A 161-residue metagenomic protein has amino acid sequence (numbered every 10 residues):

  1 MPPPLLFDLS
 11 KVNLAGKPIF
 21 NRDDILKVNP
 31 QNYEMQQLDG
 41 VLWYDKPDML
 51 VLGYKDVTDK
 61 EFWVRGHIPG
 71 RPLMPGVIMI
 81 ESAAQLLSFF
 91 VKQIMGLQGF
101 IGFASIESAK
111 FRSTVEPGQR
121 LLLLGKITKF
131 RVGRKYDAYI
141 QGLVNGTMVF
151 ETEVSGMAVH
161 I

Functional and structural regions predicted by a protein language model:
P2, S10-I19, L86-L124, V149 (+1 more regions): Hydrophobic beta-strand-centered segment that forms part of the acyl-chain substrate-binding groove
P2-L42, G156: Flexible, low-complexity linker/boundary loops enriched in proline and small hydrophobic residues that flank enzymatic
L26, G70-R71, F111-S113: Beta-strand-rich interaction surfaces with strong enrichment in secreted/lumenal proteins
P30-M74: Catalytic strand-loop segment that frames the active site of acyl-thioester-processing enzymes
Q36, D48-L52, R120-L122, D137 (+1 more regions): Intrinsic-disorder/low-complexity, polar/charged segments enriched in Ser/Thr/Lys/Arg/Asp/Glu/Gln
V41, E107-N145: Hydrophobic beta-sheet segments that form the core/acyl-binding groove of ACP/CoA-dependent acyl-chain-processing
R65-P75, I80-S88, F103: Compact, glycine-rich, soluble single-domain proteins
K135-I161: Mixed-charge, glycine-accented linear interaction segment located at domain edges/termini
